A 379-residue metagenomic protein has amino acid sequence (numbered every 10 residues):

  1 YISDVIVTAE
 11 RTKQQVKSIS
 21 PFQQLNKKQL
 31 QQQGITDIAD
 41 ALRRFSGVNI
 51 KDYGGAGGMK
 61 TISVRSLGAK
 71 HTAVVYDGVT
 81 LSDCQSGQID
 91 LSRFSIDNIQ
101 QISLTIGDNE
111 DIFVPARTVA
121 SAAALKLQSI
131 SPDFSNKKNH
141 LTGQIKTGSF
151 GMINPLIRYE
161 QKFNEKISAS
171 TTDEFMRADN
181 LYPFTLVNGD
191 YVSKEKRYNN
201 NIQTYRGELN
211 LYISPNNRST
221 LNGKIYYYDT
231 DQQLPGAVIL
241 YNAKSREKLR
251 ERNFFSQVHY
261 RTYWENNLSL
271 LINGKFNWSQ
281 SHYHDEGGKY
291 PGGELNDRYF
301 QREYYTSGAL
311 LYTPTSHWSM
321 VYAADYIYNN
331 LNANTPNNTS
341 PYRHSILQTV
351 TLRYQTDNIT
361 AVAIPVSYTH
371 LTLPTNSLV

Functional and structural regions predicted by a protein language model:
S3-Q31: N-terminal periplasmic "start-of-domain" segments of outer-membrane beta-barrel proteins
A39-T80: Extracytoplasmic beta-strand/coil segments of soluble accessory domains associated with Gram-negative outer-membrane
I96-T142: A beta-strand signature from Gram-negative outer-membrane beta-barrel systems, especially the internal plug domain
G143-T147, T171-R177, G223-Y227, I272-W278 (+2 more regions): Transmembrane beta-barrel strands of outer-membrane/channel proteins
K166-A169, N217-L221, N266-L270, H317-M320 (+1 more regions): Repeated loop/turn-to-beta-strand initiation elements of outer-membrane beta-barrel proteins
A178-F184, S193-R206, Y212-S214, R218-L270 (+1 more regions): Flexible loop and strand-edge segments within Gram-negative outer membrane beta-barrel domains
L249-R252, Q257, F276-V362: Outer-membrane beta-barrel transmembrane domain signature of Gram-negative proteins, especially the mid-to-C-terminal
T369-T375: Conserved small/polar residues in nucleotide/adenosyl-binding loops
